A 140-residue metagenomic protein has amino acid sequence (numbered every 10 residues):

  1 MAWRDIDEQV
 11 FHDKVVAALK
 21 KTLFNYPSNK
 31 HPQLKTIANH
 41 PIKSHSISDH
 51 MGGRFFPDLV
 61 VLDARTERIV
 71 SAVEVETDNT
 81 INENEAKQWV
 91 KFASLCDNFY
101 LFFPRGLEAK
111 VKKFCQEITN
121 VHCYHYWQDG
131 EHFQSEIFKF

Functional and structural regions predicted by a protein language model:
M1-V16, N25-S71, I137-F140: Active-site metal-binding core of divalent-cation-utilizing nuclease and nuclease-like domains
K20-T22: Repetitive, compositionally biased segments used for assembly/scaffolding
P27, H31, F99-Y100, T119: Secondary-structure boundary/capping signal
P57-A86, F99: Conserved catalytic cores of phosphodiester-cleaving nucleases, focusing on short active-site segments
V73, Y100-P104, C123: Short, hydrophobic beta-strand segments that form beta-sheet elements in well-ordered domains
D78, N82-F114: Short, charged, amphipathic alpha-helix that recurs within catalytic cores of restriction-modification and other
R105-F140: Domain-level recognition of nuclease-like catalytic cores that cleave nucleotide substrates
